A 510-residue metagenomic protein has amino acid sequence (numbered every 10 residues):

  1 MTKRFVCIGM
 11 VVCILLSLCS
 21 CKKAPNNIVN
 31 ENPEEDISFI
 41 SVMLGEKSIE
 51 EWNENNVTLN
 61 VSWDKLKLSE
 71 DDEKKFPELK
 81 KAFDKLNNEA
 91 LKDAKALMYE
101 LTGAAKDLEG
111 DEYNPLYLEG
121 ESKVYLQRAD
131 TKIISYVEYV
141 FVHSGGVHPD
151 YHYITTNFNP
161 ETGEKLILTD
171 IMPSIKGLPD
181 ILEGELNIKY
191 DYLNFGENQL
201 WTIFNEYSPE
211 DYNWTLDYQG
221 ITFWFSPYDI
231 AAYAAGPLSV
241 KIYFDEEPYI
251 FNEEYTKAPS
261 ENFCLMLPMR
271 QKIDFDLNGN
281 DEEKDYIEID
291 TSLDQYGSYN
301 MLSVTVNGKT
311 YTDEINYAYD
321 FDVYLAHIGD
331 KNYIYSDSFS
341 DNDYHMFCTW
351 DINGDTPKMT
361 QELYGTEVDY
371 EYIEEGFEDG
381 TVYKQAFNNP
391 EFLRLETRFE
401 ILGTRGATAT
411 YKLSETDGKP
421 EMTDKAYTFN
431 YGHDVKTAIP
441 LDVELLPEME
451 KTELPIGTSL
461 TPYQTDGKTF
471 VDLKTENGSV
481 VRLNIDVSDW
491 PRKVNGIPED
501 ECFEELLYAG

Functional and structural regions predicted by a protein language model:
M1-V11, K22-K23: Positively charged n-region of N-terminal signal peptides that target proteins for export
S17-S20: C-terminal motif of bacterial Sec signal peptides marking the signal peptidase cleavage site
K22-D276, S292-L302, N316-Y324, H345 (+3 more regions): Compositionally biased intrinsically disordered regions enriched in Thr/Gly
N32-I49, T215-K272, I352-P357, E362-L363 (+1 more regions): Acidic, small-residue rich beta-repeat scaffolds with periodic aromatic anchors
P160, E164, S298-I315, C348-T366 (+1 more regions): Surface-exposed loop/turn elements that mediate protein-protein interactions on large endomembrane-trafficking
W214, E282-G297, V368, A409-L413: Broad, structure-driven detector of short, well-ordered beta-strand segments within folded domains
R270-T291, Q295, H327-Y335, N342 (+1 more regions): Acidic, glycine-anchored loop motifs typical of Ca2+
Y296-G308, L441-E444, V471-D472: Short polybasic amphipathic segments
